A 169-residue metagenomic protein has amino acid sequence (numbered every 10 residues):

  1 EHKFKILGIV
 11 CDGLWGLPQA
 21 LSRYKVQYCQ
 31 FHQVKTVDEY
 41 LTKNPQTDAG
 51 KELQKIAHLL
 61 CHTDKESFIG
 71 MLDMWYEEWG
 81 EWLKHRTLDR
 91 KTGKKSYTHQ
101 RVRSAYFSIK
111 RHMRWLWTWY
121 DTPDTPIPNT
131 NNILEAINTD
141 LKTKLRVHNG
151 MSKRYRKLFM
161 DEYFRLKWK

Functional and structural regions predicted by a protein language model:
E1-K5: Electropositive, glycine- and tryptophan-enriched low-complexity nucleic-acid-binding patches
L7-L14, L21, Q54-K169: Acidic/histidine-rich catalytic cores and adjacent linkers of DNA breakage/strand-transfer/modification proteins
G8-Q54: Conserved beta-strand -> loop -> alpha-helix junction used to position metal-binding or nucleic-acid-contacting
